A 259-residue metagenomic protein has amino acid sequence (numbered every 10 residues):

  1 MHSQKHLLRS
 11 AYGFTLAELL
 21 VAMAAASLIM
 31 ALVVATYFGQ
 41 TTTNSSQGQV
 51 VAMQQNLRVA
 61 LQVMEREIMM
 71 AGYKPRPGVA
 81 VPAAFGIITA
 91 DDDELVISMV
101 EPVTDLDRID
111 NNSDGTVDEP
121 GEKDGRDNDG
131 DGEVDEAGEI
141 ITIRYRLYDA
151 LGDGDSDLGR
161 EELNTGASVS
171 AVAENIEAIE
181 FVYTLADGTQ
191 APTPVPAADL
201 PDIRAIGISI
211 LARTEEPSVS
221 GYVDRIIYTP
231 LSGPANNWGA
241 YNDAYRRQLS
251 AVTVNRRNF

Functional and structural regions predicted by a protein language model:
M1-R9: N-terminal secretory signal peptides that target proteins for export/translocation
S10-Y37: N-terminal single-pass transmembrane signal-anchor helix
F14-A17, I143, S156, R204-I206 (+1 more regions): Residue-level detector of short, conserved catalytic/binding motifs and their immediate flanks
A17-A24, G48-A52, Y245: A short N-terminal beta->alpha junction/helix N-cap motif
L19, Q47, E139, D202 (+1 more regions): Exposed loop/turn and edge beta-strand positions of beta-sandwich/beta-sheet ligand-binding modules
L20, M64, I208: Conserved S/T- and glycine-rich ATP-binding loop of Class I adenylate-forming
M30-E174, E180, L185-D187, A198 (+1 more regions): Extracytoplasmic beta-strand-rich oligomerization domains located immediately C-terminal to a leader/signal peptide
T42, A52, R76, E101 (+1 more regions): Short linear sequence signals and composition-biased patches located at protein termini or domain-edge surfaces
